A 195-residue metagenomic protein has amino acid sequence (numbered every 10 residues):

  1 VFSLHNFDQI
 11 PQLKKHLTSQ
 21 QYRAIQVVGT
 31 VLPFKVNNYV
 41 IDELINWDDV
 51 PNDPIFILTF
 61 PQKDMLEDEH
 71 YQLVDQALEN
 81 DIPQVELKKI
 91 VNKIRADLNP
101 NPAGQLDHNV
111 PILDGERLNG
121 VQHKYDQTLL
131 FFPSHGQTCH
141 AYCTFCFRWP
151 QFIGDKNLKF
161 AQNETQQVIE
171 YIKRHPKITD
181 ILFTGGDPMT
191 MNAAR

Functional and structural regions predicted by a protein language model:
V1-H123: Flexible, acidic/Gly-rich N-terminal and inter-domain linker regions that tether and position cofactor-handling modules
H70-F132, T138, Y142-R195: Conserved Radical SAM active-site core
